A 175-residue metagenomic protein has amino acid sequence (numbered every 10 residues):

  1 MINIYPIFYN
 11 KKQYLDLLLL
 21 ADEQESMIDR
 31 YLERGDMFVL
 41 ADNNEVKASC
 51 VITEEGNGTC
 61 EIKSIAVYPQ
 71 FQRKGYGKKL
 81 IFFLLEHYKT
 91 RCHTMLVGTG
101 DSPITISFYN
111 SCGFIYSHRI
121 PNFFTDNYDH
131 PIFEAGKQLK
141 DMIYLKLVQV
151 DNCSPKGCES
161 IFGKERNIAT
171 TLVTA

Functional and structural regions predicted by a protein language model:
M1-M27, K156, F162, I168: Short amphipathic alpha-helix that is part of the acyltransferase structural core
K12-S49: Active-site rim helix/loop that mediates acceptor-substrate recognition in acyltransferases
V39, E45-E54, G58-A66: Conserved beta-strand in the GNAT
I65-R73, G100: A short, internal acetyl-CoA/4′-phosphopantetheine-binding micro-motif in the GNAT/acyltransferase core
F71, G75-F83: Conserved acetyl-CoA pyrophosphate-binding loop and the N-cap/start of the following alpha-helix in GNAT-like
H87-D101: Conserved GNAT acetyl-CoA-binding A-motif
L96-G98, N110, I115-Q138: Conserved catalytic-core motifs of GNAT/GCN5-like acyltransferases
